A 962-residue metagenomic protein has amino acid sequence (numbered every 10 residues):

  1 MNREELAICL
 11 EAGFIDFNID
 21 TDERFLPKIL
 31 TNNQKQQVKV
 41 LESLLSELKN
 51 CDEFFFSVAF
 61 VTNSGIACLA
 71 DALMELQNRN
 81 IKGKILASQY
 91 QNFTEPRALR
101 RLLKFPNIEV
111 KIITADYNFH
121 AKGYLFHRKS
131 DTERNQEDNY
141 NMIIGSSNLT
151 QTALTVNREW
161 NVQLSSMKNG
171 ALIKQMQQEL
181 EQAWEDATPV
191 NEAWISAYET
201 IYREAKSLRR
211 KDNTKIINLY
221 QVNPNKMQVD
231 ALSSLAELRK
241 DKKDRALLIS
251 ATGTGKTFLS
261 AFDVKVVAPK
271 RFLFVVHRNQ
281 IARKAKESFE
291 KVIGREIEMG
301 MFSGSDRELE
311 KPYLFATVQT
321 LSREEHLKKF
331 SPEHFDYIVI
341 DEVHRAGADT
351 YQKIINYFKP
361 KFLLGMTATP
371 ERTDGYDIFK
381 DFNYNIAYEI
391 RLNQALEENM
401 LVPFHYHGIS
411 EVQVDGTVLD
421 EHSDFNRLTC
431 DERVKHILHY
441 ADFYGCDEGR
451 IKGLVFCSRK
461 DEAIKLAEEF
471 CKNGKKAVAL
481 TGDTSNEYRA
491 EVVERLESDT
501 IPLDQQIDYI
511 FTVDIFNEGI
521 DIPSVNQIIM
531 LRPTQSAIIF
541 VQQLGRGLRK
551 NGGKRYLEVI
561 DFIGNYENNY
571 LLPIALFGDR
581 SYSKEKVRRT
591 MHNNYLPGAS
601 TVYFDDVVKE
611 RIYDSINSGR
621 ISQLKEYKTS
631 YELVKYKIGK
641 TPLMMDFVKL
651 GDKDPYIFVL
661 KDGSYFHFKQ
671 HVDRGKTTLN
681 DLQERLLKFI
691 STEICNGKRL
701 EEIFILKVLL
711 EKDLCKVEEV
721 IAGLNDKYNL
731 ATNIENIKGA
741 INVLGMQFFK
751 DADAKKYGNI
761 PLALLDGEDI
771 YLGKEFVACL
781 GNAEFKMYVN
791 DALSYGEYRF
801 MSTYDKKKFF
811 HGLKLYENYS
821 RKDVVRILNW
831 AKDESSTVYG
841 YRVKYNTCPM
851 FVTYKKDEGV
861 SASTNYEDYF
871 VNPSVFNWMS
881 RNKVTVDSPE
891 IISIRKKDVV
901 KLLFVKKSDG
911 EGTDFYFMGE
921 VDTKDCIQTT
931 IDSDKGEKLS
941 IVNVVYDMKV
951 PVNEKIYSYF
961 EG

Functional and structural regions predicted by a protein language model:
M1-N225, V229: PLD/PLD-like phosphodiesterase catalytic module centered on the HKD motif
E204-K226, L235, D442, D447-E448 (+2 more regions): Long, largely alpha-helical accessory region at the distal end of helicase-like NTP-driven motors
K240-V264: Walker A/P-loop
R283, M301-F302, D306-R307, H326 (+2 more regions): Conserved helicase ATPase core of P-loop NTP-dependent helicases/translocases
R345-H405: Post-DEXD/H (motif II) to motif III coupling segment of the RecA-like Helicase ATP-binding lobe
I386-L454: Conserved interdomain linker/interface between the two RecA-like ATPase lobes of SF2 helicase motors
A537-Q542, R546-L576: Conserved segment of the helicase C-terminal RecA-like domain
L682-S691, R699-L706, F810-D914: Acidic, glycine-rich low-complexity segments with interspersed aromatic residues
